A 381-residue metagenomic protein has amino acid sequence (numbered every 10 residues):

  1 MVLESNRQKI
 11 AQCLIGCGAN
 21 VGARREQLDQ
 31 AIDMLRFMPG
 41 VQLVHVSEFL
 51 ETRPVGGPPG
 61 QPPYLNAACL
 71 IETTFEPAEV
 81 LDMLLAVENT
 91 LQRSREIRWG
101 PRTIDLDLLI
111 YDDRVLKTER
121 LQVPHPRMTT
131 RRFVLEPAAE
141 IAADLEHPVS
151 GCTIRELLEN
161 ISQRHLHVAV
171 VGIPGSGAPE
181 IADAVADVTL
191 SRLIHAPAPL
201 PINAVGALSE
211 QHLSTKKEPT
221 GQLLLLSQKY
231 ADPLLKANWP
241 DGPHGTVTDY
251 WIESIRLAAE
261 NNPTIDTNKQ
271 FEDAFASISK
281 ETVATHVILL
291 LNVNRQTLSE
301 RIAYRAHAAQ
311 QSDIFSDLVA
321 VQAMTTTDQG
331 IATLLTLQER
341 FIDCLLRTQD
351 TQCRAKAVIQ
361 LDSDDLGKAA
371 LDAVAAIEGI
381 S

Functional and structural regions predicted by a protein language model:
S5-I15, V21-I97, D112-D113: Nucleotide and nucleotide-moiety/phosphate-recognizing core
G56-P63, L81, E88-L166, I173: Flexible, gly/pro- and Lys/Arg-enriched active-site loops
V168-D187: Glycine-rich phosphate-binding P-loop
A184, V188, S299-S381: NTP-dependent small-molecule kinase module
A186-A231: Conserved substrate/cofactor phosphate-moiety recognition/catalytic segment in nucleotide-dependent phosphotransferases
L226-H244, S277-K280: Short amphipathic alpha-helices and their capping/turn segments at secondary-structure boundaries
T248-S254, N268-E272, E281-R305: Conserved phosphate-donor/acceptor-positioning beta-strand/loop module used by diverse small-molecule
T267-V283, G330-L345: Substrate-engagement module of ASCE P-loop NTPases
